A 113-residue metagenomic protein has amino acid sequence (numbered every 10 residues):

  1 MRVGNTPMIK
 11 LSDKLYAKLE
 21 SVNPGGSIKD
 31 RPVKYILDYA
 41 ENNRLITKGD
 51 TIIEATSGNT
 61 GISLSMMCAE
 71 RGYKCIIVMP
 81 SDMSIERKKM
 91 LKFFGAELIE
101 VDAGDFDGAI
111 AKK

Functional and structural regions predicted by a protein language model:
M1-K113: PLP-dependent amino-acid enzyme catalytic core
